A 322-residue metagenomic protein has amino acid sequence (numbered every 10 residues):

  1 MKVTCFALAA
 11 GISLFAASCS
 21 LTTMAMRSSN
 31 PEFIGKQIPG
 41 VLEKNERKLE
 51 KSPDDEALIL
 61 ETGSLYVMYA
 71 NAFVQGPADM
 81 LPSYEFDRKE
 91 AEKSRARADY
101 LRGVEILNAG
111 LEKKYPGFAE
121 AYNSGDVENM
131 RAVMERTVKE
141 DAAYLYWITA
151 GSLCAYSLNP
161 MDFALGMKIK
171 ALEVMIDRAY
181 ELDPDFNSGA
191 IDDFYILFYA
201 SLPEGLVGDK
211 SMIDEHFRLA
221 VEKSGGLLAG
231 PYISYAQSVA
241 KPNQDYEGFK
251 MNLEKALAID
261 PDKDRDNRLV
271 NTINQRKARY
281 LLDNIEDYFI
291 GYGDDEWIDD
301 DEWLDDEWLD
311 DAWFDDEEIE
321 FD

Functional and structural regions predicted by a protein language model:
M1-A7: Bacterial N-terminal signal peptides that target proteins for export
F15-S18: C-terminal motif of bacterial Sec signal peptides marking the signal peptidase cleavage site
T22-R47, K51-S52, L65-E181, A190-K223 (+4 more regions): Short coil/linker segments at helix-helix boundaries
F186-N187: Charged, well-structured binding/catalytic surfaces in domain cores that contact anionic ligands
Q275-K277, N284-D322: Gram-negative outer-membrane assembly/targeting C-terminal domains
